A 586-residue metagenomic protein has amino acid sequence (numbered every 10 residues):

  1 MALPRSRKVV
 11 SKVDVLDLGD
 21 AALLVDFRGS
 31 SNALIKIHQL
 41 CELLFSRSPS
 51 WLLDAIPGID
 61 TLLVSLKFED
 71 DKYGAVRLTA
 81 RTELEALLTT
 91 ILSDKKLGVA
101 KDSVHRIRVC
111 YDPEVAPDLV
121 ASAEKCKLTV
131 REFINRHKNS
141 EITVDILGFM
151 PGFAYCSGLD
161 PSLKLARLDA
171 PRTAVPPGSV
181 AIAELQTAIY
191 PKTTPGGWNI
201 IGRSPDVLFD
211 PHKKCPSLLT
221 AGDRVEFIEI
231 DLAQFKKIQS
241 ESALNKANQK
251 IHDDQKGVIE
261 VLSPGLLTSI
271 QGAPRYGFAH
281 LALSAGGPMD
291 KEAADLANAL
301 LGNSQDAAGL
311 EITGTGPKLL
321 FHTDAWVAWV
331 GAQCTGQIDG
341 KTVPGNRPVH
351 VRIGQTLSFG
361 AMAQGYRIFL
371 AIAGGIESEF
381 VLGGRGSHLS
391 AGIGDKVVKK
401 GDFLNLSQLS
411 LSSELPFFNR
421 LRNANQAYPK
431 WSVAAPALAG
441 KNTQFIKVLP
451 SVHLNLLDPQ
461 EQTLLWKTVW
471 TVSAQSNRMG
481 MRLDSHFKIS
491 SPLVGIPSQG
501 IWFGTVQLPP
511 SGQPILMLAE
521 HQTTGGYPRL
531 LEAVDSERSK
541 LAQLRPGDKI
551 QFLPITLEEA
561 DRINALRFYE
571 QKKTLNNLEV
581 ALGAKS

Functional and structural regions predicted by a protein language model:
A2-S586: Conserved "landmark" site that anchors the functional core of diverse proteins
